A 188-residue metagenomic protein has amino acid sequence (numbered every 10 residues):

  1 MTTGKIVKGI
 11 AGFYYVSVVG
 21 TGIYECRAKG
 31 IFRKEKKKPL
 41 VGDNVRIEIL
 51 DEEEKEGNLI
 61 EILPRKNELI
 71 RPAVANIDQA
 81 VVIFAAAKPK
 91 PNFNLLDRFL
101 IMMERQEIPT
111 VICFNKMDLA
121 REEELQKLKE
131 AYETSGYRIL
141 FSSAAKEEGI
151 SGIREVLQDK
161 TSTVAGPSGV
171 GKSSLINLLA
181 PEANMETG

Functional and structural regions predicted by a protein language model:
M1-F93: N-terminal accessory targeting/assembly segments
G42, M103, N115: Residue-level signal for inorganic ion chemistry
D51-E53, A86-P89, K116-A120, A145-E148: Conserved nucleotide-binding/hydrolysis micro-motifs of P-loop NTPases
I77-F84, Q106-N115, G136-S143: Conserved beta-strand/loop subsegment of P-loop NTPase cores
N94-E104: Histidine-anchored nucleotide/phosphate-binding helix
T110, T163-G166, A183-G188: Short, structured loop/turn "capping" segments at alpha-beta junctions
L119-V170: Canonical P-loop GTPase G-domain recognition
K172-G188: A conserved segment at the C-terminal end of the G1
